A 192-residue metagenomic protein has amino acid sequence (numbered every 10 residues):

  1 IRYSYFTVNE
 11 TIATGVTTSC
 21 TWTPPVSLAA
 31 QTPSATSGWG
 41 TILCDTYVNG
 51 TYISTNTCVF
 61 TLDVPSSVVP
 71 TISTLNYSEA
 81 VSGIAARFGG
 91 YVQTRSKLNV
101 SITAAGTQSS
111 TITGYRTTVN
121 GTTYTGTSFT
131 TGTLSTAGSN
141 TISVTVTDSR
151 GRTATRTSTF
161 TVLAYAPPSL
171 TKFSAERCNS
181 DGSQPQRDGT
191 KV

Functional and structural regions predicted by a protein language model:
I1-T7, T103-Y124: Change to "...patches in solvent-exposed regions of secreted, membrane-anchored, or virion-exposed structural
T11-W22, N120-S128: Short beta-strand segments within Ig-like beta-sandwich modules, predominantly Fibronectin type-III
V26-W39, T130-S139: Surface-exposed, short loops/turns at beta-strand junctions within beta-sandwich domains
T46-V48, V146: Conserved structural position at the C-terminal beta-strand of extracellular beta-sandwich adhesion modules
T51-D63, R152-V162: Edge beta-strands of extracellular beta-sandwich domains
T61-S73, T161-L170: Extracellular interdomain linker/stem segments of modular secreted and single-pass surface proteins
E79-K97, R177-K191: Short, solvent-exposed loop/linker segments at the N-terminal edge of repeated beta-sheet extracellular domains
S96-S109, V192: Acidic, Ser/Thr
